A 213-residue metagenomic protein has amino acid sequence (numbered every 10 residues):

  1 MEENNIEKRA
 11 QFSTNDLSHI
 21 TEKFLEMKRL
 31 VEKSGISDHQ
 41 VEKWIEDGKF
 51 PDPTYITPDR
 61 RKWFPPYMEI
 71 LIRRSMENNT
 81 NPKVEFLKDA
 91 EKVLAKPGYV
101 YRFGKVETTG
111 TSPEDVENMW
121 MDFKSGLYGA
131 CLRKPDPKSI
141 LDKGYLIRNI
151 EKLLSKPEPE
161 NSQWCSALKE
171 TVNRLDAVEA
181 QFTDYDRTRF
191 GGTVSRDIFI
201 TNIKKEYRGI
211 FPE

Functional and structural regions predicted by a protein language model:
E2-S13: Short, Lys/Arg-enriched anionic-surface-contact patches
E3, R60-E213: Long, charge-rich, low-complexity intrinsically disordered regions
Q11-S13, L25-E26, I56: A short, structure-level motif marking secondary-structure boundaries and short turns
N15-D16, V41, T111, V194: Residue-level signal for the start and early helices of compact helical domains
S18-W44: Polyanion-binding surface elements
S37-W63: Major-groove DNA-recognition helix of helix-turn-helix-type DNA-binding domains
